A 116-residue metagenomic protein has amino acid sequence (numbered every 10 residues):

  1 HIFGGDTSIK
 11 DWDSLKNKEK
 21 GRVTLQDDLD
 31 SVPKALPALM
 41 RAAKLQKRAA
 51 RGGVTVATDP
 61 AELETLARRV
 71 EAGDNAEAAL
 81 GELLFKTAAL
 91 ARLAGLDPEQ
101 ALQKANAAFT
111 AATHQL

Functional and structural regions predicted by a protein language model:
H1-L116: Flexible "arm" and connector segments at domain edges
